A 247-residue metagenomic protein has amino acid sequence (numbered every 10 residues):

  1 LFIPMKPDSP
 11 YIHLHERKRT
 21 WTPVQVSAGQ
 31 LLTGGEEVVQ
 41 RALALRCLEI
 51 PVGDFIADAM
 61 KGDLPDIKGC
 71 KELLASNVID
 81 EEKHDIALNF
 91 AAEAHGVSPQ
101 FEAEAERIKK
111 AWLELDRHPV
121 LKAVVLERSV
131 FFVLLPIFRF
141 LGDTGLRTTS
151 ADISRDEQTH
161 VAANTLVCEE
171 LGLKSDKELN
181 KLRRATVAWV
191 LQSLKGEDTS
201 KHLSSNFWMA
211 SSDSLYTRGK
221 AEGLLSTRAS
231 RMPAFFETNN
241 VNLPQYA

Functional and structural regions predicted by a protein language model:
F2-A247: Non-heme di-metal
